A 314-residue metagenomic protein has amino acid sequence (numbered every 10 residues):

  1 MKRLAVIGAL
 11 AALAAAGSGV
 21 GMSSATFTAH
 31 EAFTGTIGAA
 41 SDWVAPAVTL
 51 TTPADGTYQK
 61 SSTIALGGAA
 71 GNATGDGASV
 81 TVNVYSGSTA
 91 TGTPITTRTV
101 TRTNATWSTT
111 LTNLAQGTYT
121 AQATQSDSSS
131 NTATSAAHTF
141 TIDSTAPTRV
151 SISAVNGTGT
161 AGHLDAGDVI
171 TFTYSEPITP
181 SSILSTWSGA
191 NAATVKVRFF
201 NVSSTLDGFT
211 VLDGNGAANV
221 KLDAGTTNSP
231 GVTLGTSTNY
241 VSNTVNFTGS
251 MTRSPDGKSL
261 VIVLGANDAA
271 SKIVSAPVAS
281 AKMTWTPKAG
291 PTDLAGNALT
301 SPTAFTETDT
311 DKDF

Functional and structural regions predicted by a protein language model:
K2-T49, T145: Short, polar/proline-rich extracytoplasmic segments that appear immediately after membrane translocation
M22, T63, G77-T81, V169: Exposed beta-strand and adjacent loop surfaces of beta-rich binding modules that mediate intermolecular recognition
T34, A40-D42, G77, T139 (+1 more regions): Sparse recognition of residues in long alpha-helices and their boundaries
V48-T49, P53-K60, N83, G87 (+2 more regions): Non-catalytic beta-sheet/beta-sandwich ligand-binding modules that flank or precede catalytic cores
L66-A70, F172-Y174: Aromatic/hydrophobic beta-strand junction motif of beta-rich domains
N72-A78, S175-P180: Short proline/glycine-enriched turn/loop motifs at strand-loop junctions of beta-rich domains
N131-F140: Extracellular fibronectin type III
